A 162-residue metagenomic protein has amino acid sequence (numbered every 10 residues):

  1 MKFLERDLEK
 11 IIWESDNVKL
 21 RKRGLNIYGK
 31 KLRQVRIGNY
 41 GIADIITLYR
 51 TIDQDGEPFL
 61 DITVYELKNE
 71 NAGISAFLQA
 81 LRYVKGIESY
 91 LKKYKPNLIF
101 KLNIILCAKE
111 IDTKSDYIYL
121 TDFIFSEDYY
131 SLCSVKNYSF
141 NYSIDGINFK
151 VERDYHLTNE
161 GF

Functional and structural regions predicted by a protein language model:
M1-F162: Charged, terminal alpha-helix-loop-beta segments that serve as non-catalytic nucleic-acid engagement and/or assembly
